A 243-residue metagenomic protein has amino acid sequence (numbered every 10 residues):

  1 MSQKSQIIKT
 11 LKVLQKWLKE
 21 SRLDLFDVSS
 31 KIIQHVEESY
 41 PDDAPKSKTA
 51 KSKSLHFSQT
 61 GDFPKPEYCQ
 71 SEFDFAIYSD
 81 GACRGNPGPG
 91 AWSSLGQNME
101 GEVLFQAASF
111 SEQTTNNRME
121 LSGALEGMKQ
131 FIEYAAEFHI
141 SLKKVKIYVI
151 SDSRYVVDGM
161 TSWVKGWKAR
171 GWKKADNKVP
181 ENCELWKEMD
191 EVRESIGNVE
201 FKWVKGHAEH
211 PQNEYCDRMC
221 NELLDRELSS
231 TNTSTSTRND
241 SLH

Functional and structural regions predicted by a protein language model:
M1-K46: Short, low-complexity, charged amphipathic interaction modules
S2-K4, A82-N86, L125-Y215, N239: RNase H catalytic domain
W17, H35, E188, V192 (+1 more regions): Residues that form generic nucleotide/phosphate-binding pockets
E37, V103-Q106, E112, A136-K146: Phosphate-ester processing/binding pockets and catalytic centers
K46-T60: Non-catalytic propeptide/linker segments at domain boundaries
F57-R118, K129-Y134, D217-R218, E222-N232 (+1 more regions): RNase H-like nuclease fold core
E120, A124: Short, conserved alpha-helix that lines the donor NDP-sugar binding/gating region of sugar-transfer enzymes
T233-T237: Threonine-centered tandem repeat motifs in low-complexity domains
